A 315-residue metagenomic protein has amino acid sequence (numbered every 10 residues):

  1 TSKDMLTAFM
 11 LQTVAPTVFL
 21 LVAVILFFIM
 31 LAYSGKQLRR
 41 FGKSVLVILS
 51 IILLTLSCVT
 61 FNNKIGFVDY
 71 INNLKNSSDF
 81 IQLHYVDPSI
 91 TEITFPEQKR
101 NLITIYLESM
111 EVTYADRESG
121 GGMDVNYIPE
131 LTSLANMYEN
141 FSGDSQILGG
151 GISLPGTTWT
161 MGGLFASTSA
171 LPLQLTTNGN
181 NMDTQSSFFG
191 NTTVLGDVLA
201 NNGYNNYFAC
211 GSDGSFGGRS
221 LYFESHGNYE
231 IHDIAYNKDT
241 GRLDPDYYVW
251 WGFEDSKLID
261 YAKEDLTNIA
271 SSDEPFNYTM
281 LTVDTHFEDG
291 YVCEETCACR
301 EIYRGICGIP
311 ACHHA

Functional and structural regions predicted by a protein language model:
T1-N72: Transmembrane and membrane-interface helices of multi-pass, inner-membrane envelope-modifying transferases
S44-L46, S57-A315: Soluble catalytic regions of membrane-associated enzymes that act on cell-envelope and secretory-pathway components
